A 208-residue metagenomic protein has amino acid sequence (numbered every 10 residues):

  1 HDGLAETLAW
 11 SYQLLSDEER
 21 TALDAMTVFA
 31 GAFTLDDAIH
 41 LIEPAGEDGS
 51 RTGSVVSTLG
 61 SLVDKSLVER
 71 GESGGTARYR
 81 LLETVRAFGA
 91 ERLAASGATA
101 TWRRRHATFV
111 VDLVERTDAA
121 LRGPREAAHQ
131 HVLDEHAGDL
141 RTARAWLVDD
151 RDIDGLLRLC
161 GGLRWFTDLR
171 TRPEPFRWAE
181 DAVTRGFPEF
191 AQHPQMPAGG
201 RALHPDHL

Functional and structural regions predicted by a protein language model:
H1: Conserved AdoMet
A5-L8, Y12-S96, A100-T108, D149-C160 (+2 more regions): C-terminal boundary/linker of central alpha/beta nucleotide-binding cores
T21-M26, T117, A127-M196: Short, well-ordered secondary-structure microsegments that present a prominent hydrophobic/aromatic side chain
F33, G155-L159, P197-G200, P205-L208: The tetratricopeptide repeat
L67, G123-A127: Non-catalytic sensory/regulatory segments that transmit input signals in bacterial signaling proteins
R92, A120-P124: Short hinge/gating elements
A95-G97, E126-H129: Short glycine-enriched, charge-decorated loop/helix-capping segments at active-site entrances that position
A100-A120, H136: Leucine-rich, amphipathic alpha-helical/linker segments
